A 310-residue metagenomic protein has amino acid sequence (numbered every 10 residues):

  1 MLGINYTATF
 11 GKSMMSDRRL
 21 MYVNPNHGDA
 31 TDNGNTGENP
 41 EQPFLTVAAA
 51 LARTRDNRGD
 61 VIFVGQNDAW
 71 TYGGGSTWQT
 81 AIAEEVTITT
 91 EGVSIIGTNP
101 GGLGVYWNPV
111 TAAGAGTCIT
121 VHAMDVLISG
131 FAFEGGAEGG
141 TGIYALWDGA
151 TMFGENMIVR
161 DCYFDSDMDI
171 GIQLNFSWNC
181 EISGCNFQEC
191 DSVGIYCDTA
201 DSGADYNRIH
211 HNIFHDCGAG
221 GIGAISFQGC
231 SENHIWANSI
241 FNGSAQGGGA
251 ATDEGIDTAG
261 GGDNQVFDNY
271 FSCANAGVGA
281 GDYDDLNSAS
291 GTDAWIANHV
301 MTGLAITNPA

Functional and structural regions predicted by a protein language model:
M1-A49, D68-A69, V300: Right-handed parallel beta-helix/beta-solenoid
G3-I4, F44, R53, G97 (+3 more regions): Beta-strand-rich, repetitive solenoid scaffolds
M21-H27, L45-W78, V93-P100: Glycine-rich repeat segments that build the extracellular carbohydrate-interaction surface of secreted and virion
N26-D32, N67-W70, N99-G102, G218 (+3 more regions): Acidic glycine-/aspartate-rich tracts in secreted/extracellular proteins
D29, T71-Q79, T89-G142, D161: Right-handed parallel beta-helix/beta-spiral solenoid domain characteristic of secreted/periplasmic
A52-D56, F187, A200: Residue-level signal for alpha-helix termini/capping positions
T77, E84-I88, L103-V105, T117-H122 (+8 more regions): Glycine-rich beta-solenoid repeat tracts in large extracellular/virion proteins
G92, I96-G97, M124-G135, F153-S166 (+6 more regions): Right-handed parallel beta-helix
